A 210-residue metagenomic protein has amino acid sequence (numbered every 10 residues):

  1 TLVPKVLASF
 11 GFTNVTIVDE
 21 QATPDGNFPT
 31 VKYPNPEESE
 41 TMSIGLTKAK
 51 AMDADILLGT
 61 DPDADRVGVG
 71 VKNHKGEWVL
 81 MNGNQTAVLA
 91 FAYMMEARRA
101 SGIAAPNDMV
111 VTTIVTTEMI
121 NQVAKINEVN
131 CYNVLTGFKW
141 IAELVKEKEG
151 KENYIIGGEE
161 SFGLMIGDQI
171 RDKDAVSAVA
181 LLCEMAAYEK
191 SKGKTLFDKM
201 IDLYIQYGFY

Functional and structural regions predicted by a protein language model:
T1-F12: Active-site pocket-lining segments that scaffold enzyme catalytic pockets across diverse folds
L2, A64-G68, I141, L164: Short glycine/serine/threonine-rich phosphate/pyrophosphate-binding segments that cradle anionic phosphate groups
F10-G11, H74, N127: Short, structured coil segments at secondary-structure junctions
G11-R66: N-terminal small/polar loop signature for handling phosphorylated ligands or for N-terminal nucleophile
T13-I17, E77-E96, S177-L181: Gly/Ser/Thr-rich active-site loops/lids in small-molecule metabolic enzymes that frequently grip phosphoryl groups
T41-G45, A90, W140: Well-ordered alpha-helical segments embedded in enzymatic catalytic cores
K50, A54-I56, E77-V79, A97-Y210: Phosphate-binding and adjacent anionic-ligand microenvironments
V69-K72, G167: Short beta-strand-to-turn element immediately C-terminal to the catalytic PLP-Schiff-base lysine in fold type I
